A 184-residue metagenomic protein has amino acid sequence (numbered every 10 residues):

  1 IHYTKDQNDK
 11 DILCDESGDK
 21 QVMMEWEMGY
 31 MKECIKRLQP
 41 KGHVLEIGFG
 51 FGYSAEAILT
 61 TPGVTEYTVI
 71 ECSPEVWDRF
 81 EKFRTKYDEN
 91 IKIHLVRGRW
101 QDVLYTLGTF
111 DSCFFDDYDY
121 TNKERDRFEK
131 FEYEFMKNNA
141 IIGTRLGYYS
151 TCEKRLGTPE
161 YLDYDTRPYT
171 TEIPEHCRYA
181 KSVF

Functional and structural regions predicted by a protein language model:
I1-D15, G29: N-terminal, positively charged/glycine-rich alpha-helical extensions of SAM-dependent methyltransferases
M24-G42: Conserved alpha-helix/loop element of class I SAM-dependent methyltransferases that forms part of the SAM/SAH-binding
P40-G52: Conserved class I S-adenosyl-L-methionine
F51-V64: Conserved SAM-binding loop of SAM-dependent methyltransferases across substrates and taxa, primarily the Class I
E66-E71, Y148: Conserved SAM-binding motif I beta-strand of class I
I70-G108, S112: S-adenosyl-L-methionine
V76-R79, F83, Y120-F184: C-terminal substrate-binding/active-site "lid" region of AdoMet-derived donor-dependent transferases
F114-D116: A conserved beta-strand element that flanks and buttresses the S-adenosyl-L-methionine
